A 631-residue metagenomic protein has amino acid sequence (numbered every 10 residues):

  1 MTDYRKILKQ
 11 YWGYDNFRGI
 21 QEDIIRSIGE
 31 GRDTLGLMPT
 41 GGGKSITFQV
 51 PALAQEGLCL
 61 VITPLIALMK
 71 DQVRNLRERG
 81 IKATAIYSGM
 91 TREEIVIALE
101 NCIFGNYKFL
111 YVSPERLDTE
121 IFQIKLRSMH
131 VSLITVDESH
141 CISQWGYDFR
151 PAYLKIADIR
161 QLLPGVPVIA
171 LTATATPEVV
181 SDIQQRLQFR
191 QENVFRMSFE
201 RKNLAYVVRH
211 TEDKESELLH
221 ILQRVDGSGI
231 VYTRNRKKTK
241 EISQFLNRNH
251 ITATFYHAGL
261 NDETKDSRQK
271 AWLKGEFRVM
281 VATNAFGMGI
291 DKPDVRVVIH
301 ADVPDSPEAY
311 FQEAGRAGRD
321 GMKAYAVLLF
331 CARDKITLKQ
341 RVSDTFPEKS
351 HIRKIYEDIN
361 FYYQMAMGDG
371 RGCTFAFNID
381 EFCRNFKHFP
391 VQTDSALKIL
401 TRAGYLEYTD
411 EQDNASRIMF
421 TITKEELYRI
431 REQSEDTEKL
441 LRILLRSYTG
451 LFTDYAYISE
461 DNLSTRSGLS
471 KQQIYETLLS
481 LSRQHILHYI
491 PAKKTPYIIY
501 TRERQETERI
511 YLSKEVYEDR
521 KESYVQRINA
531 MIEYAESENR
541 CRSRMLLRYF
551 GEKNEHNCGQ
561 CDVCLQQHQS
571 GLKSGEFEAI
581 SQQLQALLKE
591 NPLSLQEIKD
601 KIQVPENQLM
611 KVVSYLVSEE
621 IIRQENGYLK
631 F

Functional and structural regions predicted by a protein language model:
M1-Y11, D15, G19, D23-S45 (+2 more regions): Helicase motor core with emphasis on the C-terminal RecA-like subdomain
L60-V61: Gly/serine-rich nucleotide phosphate-binding loop at the start of the catalytic core of nucleotide/ADP-ribose-handling
F277, V295, I299, V303-Q312 (+1 more regions): C-terminal accessory region of SF2 helicases/translocases
